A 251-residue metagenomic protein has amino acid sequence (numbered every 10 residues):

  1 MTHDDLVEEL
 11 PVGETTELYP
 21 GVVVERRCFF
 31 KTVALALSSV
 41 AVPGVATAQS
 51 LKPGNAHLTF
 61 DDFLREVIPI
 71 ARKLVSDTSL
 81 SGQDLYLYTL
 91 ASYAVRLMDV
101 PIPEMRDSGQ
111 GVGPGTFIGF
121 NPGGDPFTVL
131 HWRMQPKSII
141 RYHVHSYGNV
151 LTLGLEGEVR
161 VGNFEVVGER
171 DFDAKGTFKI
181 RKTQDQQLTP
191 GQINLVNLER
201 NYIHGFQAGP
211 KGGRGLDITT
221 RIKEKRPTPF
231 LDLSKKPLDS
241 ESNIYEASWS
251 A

Functional and structural regions predicted by a protein language model:
M1-V24: N-terminal secretory signal peptides
V24-V42: N-terminal export leaders
P43-G82, P237-E241, E246-A251: C-terminal segment of N-terminal export signals and the immediately downstream linker at the start of the mature
Q110-P136: A short glycine-rich, His/Asp/Glu-containing loop-to-beta-strand
H131-V144, L198-N201: Conserved short histidine dyad/triad with adjacent acidic residue
Y147-E165: Glycine- and acidic-residue-biased ligand/ion/polar-headgroup-sensing regions
G168-L198: Short acidic-glycine-tyrosine-enriched beta hairpin
Q207-A251: Double-stranded beta-helix
